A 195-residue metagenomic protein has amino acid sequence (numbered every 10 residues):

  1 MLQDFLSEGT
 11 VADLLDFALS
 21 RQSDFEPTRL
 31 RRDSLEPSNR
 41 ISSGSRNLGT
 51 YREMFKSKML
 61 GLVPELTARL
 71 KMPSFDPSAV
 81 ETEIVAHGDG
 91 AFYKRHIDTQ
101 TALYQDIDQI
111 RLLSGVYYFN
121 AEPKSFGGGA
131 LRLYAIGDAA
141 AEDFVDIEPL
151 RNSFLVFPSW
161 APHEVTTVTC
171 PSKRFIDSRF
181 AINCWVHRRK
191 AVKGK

Functional and structural regions predicted by a protein language model:
M1-L70: Non-heme Fe(II)/2-oxoglutarate
L6, A18, T99, F119 (+3 more regions): Short beta-strand segments enriched in hydrophobic/aromatic residues within well-folded beta-rich domains
Q22-E26, A121-F126: Proline-centered turn/helix-capping motifs that create local helix->coil transitions or kinks
P27-L30, A79-E83, F154-F157: Membrane-topology and secretion signals of cell-surface/extracellular proteins
A68-T82, G127: A short coil-to-beta-strand element that immediately follows conserved catalytic motifs
V85-D108: Conserved short histidine dyad/triad with adjacent acidic residue
D106, R111, G127-K195: Catalytic core of Fe(II)/2-oxoglutarate
Q109-A121: Acidic, metal-ligating active-site segments
